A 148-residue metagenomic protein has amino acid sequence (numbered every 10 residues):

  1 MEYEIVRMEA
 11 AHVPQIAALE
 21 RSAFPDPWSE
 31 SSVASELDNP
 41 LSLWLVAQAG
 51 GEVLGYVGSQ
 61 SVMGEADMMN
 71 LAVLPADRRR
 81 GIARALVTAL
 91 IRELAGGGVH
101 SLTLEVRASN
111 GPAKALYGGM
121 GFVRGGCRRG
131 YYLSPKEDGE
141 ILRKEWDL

Functional and structural regions predicted by a protein language model:
Y3-A76, R80, R84-G97, E145-L148: Acetyl-CoA-dependent GNAT
F24, W44, Y56, Y117 (+2 more regions): Aromatic side chains
S29, S42, G121, K136-E137: Short capping/connector residues at structural and topological boundaries
L71-A72, K114-L116, K136-G139: Short secondary-structure transition/capping segments
L74-T88, G96-G97, S101, R107-A115 (+2 more regions): Conserved glycine-rich acetyl-CoA-binding loop
H100, R107-G111, G130-L148: C-terminal "cap" of GNAT-fold acetyltransferases
